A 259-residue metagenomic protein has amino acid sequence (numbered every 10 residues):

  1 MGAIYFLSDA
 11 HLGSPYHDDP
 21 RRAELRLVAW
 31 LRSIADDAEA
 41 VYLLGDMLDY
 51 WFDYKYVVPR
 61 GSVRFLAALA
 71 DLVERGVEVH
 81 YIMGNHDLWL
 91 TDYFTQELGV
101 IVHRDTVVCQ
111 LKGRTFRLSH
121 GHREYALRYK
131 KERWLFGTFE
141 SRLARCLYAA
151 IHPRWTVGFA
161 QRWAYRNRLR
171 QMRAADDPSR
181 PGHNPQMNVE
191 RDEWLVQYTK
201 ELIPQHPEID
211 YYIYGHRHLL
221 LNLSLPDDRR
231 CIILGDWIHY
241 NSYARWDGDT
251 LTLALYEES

Functional and structural regions predicted by a protein language model:
G2-A3, L7, L12-L111: Core catalytic region of metal-dependent phosphoesterases/phosphodiesterases, especially metallo-beta-lactamase-like
D9, E258-S259: Conserved histidine-centered catalytic loops in small-molecule metabolism enzymes
R26-D36, F52-D53, A149-Y165, I203-P204: Phosphate-binding glycine-rich loops and adjacent basic patches that engage nucleotide phosphates, nucleic-acid
E39-D46, G76-I82, F116-H120, L143-R145 (+2 more regions): Low-complexity, flexible helical/coil segments
D49-L72, N167, P178-I209: N-terminal short leaders/motifs
E97-R104, T115-R117, H122, A126-S141 (+1 more regions): Conserved beta-sheet core of the metallophosphoesterase superfamily
G121-Q197: Active-site-proximal loop/helix segment associated with metal-binding centers of metalloenzymes
